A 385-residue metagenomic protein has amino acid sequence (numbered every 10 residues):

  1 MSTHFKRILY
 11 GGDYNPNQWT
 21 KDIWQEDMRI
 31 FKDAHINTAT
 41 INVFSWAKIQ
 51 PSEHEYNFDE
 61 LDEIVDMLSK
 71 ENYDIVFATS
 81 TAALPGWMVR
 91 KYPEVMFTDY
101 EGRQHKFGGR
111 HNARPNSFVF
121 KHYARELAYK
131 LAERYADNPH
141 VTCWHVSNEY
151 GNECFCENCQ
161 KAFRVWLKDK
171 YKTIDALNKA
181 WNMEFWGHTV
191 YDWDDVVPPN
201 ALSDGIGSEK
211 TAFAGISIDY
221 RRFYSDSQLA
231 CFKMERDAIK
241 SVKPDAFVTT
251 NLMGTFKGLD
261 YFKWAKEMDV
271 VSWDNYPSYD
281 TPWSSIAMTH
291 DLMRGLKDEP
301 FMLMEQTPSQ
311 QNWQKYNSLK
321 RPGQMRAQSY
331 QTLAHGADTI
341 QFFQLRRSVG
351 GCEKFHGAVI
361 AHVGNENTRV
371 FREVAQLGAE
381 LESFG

Functional and structural regions predicted by a protein language model:
M1-I23, M28-T38: An acidic-aromatic substrate-binding cleft motif
F5-I8, H35-N37, S69-I75, D137-T142 (+4 more regions): Short, well-ordered coil/turn segments that N-cap beta-strands
L9-K21, N42-L61, K106-R125, S147-C154 (+4 more regions): The substrate-binding groove and active-site-proximal loops of carbohydrate-active enzymes, especially glycoside
G12, F31, A39, L68 (+8 more regions): Conserved, mostly hydrophobic/aromatic
N15-N17, N42-S45, A78-W87, T142-G151 (+3 more regions): Short, solvent-exposed turn/loop segments enriched in Gly/Ser/Thr/Pro and often Arg
Q25-H105, Y129-A132, M234-V242: Aromatic-lined substrate-binding rim segments of carbohydrate-active enzymes
G102-V270, D274-M288: Polysaccharide-binding and catalytic clefts of secreted carbohydrate-active enzymes
V196, N200, D245, G254 (+3 more regions): Carbohydrate-binding surfaces of carbohydrate-active enzymes
